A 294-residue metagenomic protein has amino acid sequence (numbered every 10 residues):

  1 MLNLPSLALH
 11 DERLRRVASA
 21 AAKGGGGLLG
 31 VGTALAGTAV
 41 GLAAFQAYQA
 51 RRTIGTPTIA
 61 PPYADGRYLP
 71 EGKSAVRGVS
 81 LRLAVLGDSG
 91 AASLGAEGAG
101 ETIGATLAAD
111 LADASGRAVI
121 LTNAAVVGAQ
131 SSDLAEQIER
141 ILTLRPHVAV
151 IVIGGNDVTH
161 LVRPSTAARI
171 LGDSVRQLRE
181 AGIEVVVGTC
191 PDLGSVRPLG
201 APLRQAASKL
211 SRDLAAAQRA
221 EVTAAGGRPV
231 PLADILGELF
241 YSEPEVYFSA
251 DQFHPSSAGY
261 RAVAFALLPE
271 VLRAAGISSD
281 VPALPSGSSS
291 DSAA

Functional and structural regions predicted by a protein language model:
M1-R82, S279-A294: N-terminal secretory targeting modules
Y48-A124: Serine-esterase "nucleophile elbow" of acetyl-processing enzymes
V85, I151, V186-G188: Structural beta-sheet core signal
G90, G154-D157, D192-L193: Short glycine-rich anion-binding loops that position phosphate/pyrophosphate groups of nucleotides and phosphorylated
S93, N123-Q130, G155-T166, L203-A207: Surface-exposed cleft-lining segments at the edges of enzyme active sites
S131-A168: Oxyanion-hole/transition-state-stabilizing segment in secreted/luminal serine hydrolases and related acyltransferases
A181-I183: A short helix->loop->beta-strand "cap" motif at the edges of active sites that frequently abuts
G194-A294: Catalytic His-Asp segment of secreted/periplasmic serine-dependent ester chemistry enzymes
